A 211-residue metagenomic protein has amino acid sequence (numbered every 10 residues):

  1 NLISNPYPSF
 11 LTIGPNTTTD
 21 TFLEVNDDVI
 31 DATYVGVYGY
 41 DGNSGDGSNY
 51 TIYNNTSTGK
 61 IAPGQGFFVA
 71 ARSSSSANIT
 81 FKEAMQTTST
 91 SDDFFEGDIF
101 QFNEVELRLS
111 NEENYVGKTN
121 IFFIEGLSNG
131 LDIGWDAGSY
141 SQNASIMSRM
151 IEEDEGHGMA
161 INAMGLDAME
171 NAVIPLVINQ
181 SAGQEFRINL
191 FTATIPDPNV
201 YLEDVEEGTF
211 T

Functional and structural regions predicted by a protein language model:
N1-T211: Compositionally biased Ser/Thr/Gly- and acidic/asparagine-rich, proline-interspersed low-complexity stretches
